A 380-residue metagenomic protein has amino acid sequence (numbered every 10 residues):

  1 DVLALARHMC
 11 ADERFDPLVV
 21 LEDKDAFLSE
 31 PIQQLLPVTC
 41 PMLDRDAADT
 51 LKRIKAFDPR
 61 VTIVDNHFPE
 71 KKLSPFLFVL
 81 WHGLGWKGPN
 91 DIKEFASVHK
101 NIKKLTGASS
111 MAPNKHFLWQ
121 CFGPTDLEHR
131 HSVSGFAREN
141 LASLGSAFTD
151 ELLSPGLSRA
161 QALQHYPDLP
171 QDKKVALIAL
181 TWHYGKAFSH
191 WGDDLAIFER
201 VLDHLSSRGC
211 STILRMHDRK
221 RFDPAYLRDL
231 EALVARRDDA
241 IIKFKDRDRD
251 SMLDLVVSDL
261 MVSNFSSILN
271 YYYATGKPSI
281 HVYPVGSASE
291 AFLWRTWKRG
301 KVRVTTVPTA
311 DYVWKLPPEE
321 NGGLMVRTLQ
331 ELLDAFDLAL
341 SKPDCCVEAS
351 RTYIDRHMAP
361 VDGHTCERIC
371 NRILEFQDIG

Functional and structural regions predicted by a protein language model:
D1-G156, A160-Q161: Active-site and donor-binding regions of nucleotide-sugar-utilizing enzymes
D1-R14, L144-A232, K243, V326 (+2 more regions): Conserved catalytic-core segment of nucleotide-activated headgroup transferases in glycan assembly
T39-D46, I241-R247, N321-A335: Short acidic-hydrophobic, aromatic-tinged amphipathic segments that line or gate anion-handling sites
D44-A56, A225-N270, A274-T275: Donor nucleotide-activated moiety binding/catalytic core segment of transferases that use nucleotide-activated donors
V61-W81, W86-G88, R247-R295: A donor-sugar binding/catalytic signature common to diverse glycosyltransferases and related nucleotide-sugar
K93-A96, G185-D194, F222-R228, E290-R303: Short, flexible/disordered intra-domain loops and linkers
S267-H357: Catalytic binding pocket for nucleotide-activated donors in carbohydrate/polymer assembly enzymes
V361-G380: C-terminal alpha-helical cap of glycosyltransferases
